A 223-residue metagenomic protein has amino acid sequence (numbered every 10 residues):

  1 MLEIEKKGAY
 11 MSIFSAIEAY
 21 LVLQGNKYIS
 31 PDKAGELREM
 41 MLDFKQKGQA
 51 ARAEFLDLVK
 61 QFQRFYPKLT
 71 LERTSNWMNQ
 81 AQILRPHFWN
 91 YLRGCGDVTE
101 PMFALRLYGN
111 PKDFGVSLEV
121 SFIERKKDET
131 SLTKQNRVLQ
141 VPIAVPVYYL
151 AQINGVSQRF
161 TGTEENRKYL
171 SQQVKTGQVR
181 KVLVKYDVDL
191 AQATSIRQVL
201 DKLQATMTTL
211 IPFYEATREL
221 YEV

Functional and structural regions predicted by a protein language model:
E5-M40, S121-V223: Charged, low-complexity intrinsically disordered regions
S12-S15, K45-Q46, H87-G94, G162-E164: Short, mixed-charge, low-aromatic patches
G25-Y66: Active-site acidic/histidine clusters and adjacent loop/turn architecture that either coordinate catalytic ions
D43-A50, E54, R93, T194-Q198 (+1 more regions): Conserved aromatic-histidine-acidic binding/catalytic patches
L56-P86, L92: Short N-terminal edge-element motif at the start of the domain
E72, C95-G109, V147-I153, V179-L183: Short, surface-exposed, charge-dense and proline/glycine-enriched linear segments
M78-P142: Aromatic- and glycine-enriched beta-alpha-beta binding-site module
